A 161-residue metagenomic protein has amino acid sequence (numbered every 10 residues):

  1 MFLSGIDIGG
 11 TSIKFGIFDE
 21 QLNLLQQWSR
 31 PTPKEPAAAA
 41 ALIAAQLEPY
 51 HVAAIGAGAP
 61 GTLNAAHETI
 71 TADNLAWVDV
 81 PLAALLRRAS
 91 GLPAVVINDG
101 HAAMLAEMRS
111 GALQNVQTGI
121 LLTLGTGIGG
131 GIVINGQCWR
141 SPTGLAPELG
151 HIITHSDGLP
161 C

Functional and structural regions predicted by a protein language model:
F2-A59: Conserved phosphate-binding loops in N-terminal lobes of ATP-dependent enzymes of the actin/Hsp70/sugar-kinase
D7, D99, G125: Active-site glycine-centered loops adjacent to acidic/histidine catalytic or metal-binding residues that shape
T11, G100-H101, L145: A generic "binding-loop/recognition-motif" signal
T11, P60-L63, G125-G127: Short glycine-rich anion-binding loops that position phosphate/pyrophosphate groups of nucleotides and phosphorylated
G16-F18, Q26-S29, P36-A38, V95 (+1 more regions): Glycine/GP-enriched mid-protein hinge/lid loop-to-helix segment characteristic of carbohydrate kinases
D19, A59, A65, I134-N135: A cytosolic small-molecule/anion-sensing beta-strand core signal
L22, D73-L75, C138: Glycine-rich, phosphate-binding/catalytic loops in enzymes
P31-A44, A53-I55, L63-T118: Glycine-rich phosphate-binding loop and adjoining helix at the ATP-binding site of ATP-dependent phosphoryl-transfer
